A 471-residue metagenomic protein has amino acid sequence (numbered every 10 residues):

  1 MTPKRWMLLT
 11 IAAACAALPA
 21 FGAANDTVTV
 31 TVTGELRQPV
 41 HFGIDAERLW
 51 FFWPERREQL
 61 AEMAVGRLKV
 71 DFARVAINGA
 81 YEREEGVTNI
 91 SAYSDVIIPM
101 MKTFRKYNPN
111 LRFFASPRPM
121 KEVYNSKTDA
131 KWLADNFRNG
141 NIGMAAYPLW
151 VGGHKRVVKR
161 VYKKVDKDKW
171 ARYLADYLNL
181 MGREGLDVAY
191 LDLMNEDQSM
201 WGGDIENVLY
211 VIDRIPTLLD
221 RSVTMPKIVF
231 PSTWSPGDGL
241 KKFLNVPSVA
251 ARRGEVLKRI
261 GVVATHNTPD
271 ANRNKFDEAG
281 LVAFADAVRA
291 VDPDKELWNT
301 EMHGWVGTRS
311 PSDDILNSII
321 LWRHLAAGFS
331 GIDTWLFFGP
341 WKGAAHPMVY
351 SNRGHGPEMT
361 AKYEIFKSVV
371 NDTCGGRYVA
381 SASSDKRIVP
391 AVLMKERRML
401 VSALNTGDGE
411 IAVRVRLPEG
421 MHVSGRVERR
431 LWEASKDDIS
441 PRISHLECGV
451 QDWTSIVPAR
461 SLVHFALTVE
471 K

Functional and structural regions predicted by a protein language model:
L9-A17: Bacterial N-terminal signal peptides
A23-E55: N-terminal module-boundary/linker segments of secreted carbohydrate-active enzymes
V40-A46, K69-I77, R112-S116, A189-L193 (+5 more regions): Structural recognition of the beta-strand scaffold that forms the well-ordered cores of secreted hydrolase catalytic
V65-R253: Substrate-binding cleft and catalytic face of glycoside hydrolase catalytic domains, especially the flexible beta-alpha
D204-S318, A327: Noncatalytic carbohydrate-binding groove/subsite architecture in carbohydrate-active enzymes
N299-K367, N371-T373, R377-K386: Aromatic/acidic polysaccharide-binding cleft in carbohydrate-active enzymes
S383-H422, R460, H464: Carbohydrate-binding surface patches
L446-K471: C-terminal beta-strand-rich structural cap/linker in extracellular carbohydrate-active enzymes
